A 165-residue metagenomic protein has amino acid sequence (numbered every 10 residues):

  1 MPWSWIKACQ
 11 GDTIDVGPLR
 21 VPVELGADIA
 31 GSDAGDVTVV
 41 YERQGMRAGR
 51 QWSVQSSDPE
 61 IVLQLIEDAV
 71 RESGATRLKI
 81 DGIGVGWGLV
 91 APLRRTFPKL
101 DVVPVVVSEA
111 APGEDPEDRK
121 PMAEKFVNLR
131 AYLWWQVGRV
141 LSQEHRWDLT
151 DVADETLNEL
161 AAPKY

Functional and structural regions predicted by a protein language model:
M1-A27, E155-Y165: ATPase catalytic-site recognition across NTP-hydrolyzing enzymes
D15-V16, I29, E67, F126: Residues embedded in well-ordered secondary-structure elements
V16-P18, D33, R71, R95: Generic structural signal for beta-strand residues in well-ordered domains
P18-Q44: Gly/Thr-rich phosphate-binding beta-strand-loop-beta motif of the actin/hexokinase/Hsp70
Q44-Y165: Mg2+-dependent endonuclease catalytic cores in nucleic-acid-processing enzymes, primarily RNase H-like
